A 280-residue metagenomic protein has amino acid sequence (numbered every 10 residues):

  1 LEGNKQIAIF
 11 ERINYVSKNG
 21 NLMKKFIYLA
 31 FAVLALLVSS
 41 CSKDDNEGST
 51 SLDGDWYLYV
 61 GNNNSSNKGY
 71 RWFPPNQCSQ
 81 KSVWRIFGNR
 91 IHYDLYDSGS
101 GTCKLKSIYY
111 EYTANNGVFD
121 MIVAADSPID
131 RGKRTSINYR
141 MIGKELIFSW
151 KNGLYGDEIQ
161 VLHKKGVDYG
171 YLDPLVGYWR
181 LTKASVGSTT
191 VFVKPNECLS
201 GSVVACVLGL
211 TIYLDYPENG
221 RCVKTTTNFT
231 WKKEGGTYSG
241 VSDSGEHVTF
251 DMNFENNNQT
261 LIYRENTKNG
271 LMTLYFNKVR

Functional and structural regions predicted by a protein language model:
L1, V16, S42, S66-N76 (+7 more regions): Residue-level recognition of alpha-helix boundary/capping or hinge positions
L1-L22: Short, Lys/Arg-enriched N-terminal segments with co-localized hydrophobic residues within the first ~10-30 amino acids
K18-G20, F26, L34-N63, Q160-L172 (+1 more regions): Bacterial Sec-dependent N-terminal signal peptides
L52, W56, Y139, L146-F148 (+3 more regions): Fold-core signature of tandem repeat domains
L58-N89, L181-L214: Short, solvent-exposed loop/hinge segments that bridge or flank secondary-structure elements
F87-K144, V207-L271: Contiguous, well-ordered beta-strand patches that form the walls/edges of small beta-barrel/beta-sandwich domains
Y109-N116, S149-Y178, K183, T225-G235 (+1 more regions): Edge beta-strand at a domain terminus
D126-S136, W150-Y155, Q160, K183-V191 (+3 more regions): Subset-of-secretome marker
